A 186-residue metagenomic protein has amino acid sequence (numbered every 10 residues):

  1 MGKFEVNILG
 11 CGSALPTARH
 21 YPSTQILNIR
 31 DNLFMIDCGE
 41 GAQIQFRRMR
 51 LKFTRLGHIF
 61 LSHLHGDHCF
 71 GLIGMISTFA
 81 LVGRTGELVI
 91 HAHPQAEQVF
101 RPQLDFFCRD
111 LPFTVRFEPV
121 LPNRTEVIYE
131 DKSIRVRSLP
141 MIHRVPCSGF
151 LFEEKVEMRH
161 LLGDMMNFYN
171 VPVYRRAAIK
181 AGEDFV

Functional and structural regions predicted by a protein language model:
M1-M49, E87, F150-F152, R159: Conserved beta-strand hairpin/beta-sheet module of binuclear metal-dependent hydrolase folds, prominently
V6, V115-F117, V136: Generic structural signal for residues in well-ordered beta-strands
E40-H91, P119-L121: Active-site metal-binding motif and surrounding structural segment of the metallo-beta-lactamase
Q43, G66, E97, H143-R144 (+1 more regions): Alpha-helix N-cap/helix-start and coil->helix boundary motif
L51-K52, A80-R84, C108-R109, Y129 (+1 more regions): Short, charge-rich binding segments
L51-T54, F113, K132-I134: Structured loop/turn residues at beta-strand edges in well-structured enzyme cores
R84-L88, H93-L121: Active-site neighborhood of divalent metal-dependent phosphoester bond hydrolases
L121-V186: Metal-dependent phosphodiesterase/nuclease catalytic metal-binding core
